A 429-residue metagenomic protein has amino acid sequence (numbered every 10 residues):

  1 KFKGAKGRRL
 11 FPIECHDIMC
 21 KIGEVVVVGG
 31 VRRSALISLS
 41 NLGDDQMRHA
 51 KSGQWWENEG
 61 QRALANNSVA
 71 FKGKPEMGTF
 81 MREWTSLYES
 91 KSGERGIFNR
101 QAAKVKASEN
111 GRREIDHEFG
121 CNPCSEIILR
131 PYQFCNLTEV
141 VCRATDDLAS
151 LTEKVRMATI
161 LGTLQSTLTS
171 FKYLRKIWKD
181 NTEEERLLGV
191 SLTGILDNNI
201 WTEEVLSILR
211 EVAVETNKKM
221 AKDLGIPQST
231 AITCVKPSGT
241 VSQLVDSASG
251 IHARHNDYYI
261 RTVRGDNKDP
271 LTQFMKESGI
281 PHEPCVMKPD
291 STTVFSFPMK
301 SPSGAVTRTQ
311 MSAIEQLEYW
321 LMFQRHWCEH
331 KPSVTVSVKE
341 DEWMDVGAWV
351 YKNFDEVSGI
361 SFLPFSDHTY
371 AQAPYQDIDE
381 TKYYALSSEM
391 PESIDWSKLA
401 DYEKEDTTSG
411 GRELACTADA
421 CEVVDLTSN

Functional and structural regions predicted by a protein language model:
K1-C142: Active-site cavity-forming subdomains of large catalytic enzyme subunits
F2-I13, A144-T152, K172-W178, N198-L206: Inter-helical turn/loop segments and adjacent helix faces that build the functional surface of alpha-helical bundle
K3-R8, N67, I177-N181, T202 (+1 more regions): Short beta-alpha connecting loops at secondary-structure transitions that line or flank enzyme active sites
D17-V28, G162-L168, D180-D197, V235-V241: Core structural elements
G30-P75, T169-K179, L192-P237: Internal maturation/activation junctions in enzymes
L87-E89, N99, K106-L174, E184 (+2 more regions): Catalytic alpha/beta core of large soluble enzyme barrels
T408-N429: Short acidic, low-complexity intrinsically disordered linear motifs used for protein-protein interactions
